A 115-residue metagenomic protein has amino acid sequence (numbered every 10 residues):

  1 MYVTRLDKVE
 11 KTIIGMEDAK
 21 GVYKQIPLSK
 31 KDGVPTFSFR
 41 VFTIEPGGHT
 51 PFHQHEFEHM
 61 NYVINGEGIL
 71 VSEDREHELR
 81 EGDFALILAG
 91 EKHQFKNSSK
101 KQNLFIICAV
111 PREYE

Functional and structural regions predicted by a protein language model:
M1-T36: A short, N-terminal "cap"/entry segment at the start of jelly-roll beta-barrel domains of the cupin/DSBH fold
K24, R40-H55, A89: Conserved short histidine dyad/triad with adjacent acidic residue
D32, E56, S72-D74, S99: A generic beta-sheet turn/junction motif
G33, A89-E115: Ligand-binding loop in jelly-roll beta-barrel domains
V41, M60, R75-E78: Short, surface-exposed secondary-structure edge patches
T43-E45, H55-L70: Short, conserved beta-strand element in jelly-roll/cupin
D74-A89: Short acidic-glycine-tyrosine-enriched beta hairpin
